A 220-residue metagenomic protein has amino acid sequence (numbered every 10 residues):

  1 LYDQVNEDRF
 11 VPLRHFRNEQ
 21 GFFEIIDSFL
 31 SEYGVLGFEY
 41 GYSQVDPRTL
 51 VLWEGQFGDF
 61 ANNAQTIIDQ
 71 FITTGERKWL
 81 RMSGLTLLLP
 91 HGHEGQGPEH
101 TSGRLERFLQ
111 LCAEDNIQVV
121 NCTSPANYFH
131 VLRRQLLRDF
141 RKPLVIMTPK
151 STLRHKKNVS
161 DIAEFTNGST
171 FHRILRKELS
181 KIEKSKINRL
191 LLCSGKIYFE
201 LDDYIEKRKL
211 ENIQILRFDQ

Functional and structural regions predicted by a protein language model:
L1-S185, F199: Conserved thiamine diphosphate
E19-F22, Y198, D203-Q220: Generic long, charged, amphipathic alpha-helical segments
T86, R189, F218: Functionally constrained cores in energy, signaling, and assembly domains
V145, L190-L192, Q214: Conserved beta-strand elements of the Class I
K186-D202: Charge-patterned, long linear interaction tracts outside catalytic cores
